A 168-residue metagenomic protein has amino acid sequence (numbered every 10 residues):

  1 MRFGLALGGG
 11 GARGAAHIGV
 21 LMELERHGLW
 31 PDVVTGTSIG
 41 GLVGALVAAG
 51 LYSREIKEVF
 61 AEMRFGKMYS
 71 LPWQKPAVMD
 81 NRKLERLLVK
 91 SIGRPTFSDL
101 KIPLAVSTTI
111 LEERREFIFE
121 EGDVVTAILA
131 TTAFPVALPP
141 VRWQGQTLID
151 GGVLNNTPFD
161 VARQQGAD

Functional and structural regions predicted by a protein language model:
M1-T37, A45-D168: Patatin-like phospholipase
